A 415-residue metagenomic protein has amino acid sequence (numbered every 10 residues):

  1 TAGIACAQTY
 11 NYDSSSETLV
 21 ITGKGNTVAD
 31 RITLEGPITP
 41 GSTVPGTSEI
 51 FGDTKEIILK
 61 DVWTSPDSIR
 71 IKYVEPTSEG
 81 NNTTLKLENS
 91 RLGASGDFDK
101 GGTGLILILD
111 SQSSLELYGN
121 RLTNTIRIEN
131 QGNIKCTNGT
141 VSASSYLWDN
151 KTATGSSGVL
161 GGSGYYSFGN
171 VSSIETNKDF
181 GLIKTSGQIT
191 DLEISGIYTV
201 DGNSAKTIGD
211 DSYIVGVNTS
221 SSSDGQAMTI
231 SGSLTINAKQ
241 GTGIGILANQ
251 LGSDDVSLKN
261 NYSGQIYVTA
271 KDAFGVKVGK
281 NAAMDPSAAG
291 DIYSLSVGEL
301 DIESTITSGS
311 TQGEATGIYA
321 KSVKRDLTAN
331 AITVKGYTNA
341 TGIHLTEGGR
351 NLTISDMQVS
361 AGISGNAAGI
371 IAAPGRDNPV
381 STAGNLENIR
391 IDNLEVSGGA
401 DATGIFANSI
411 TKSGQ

Functional and structural regions predicted by a protein language model:
T1-A2, Q415: Accessible peptide chain termini
G3-A7: Sec/Tat signal peptide C-region and signal peptidase I cleavage site
Q8-Y12: Cleaved targeting-peptide boundary
L19-I21: Short linear proline/tyrosine/threonine-rich motifs used for host-factor recruitment and membrane trafficking/assembly
K24-R31, E35-A340, H344-A402, F406-Q415: Surface-exposed loop/turn motifs in large extracellular/passenger domains
